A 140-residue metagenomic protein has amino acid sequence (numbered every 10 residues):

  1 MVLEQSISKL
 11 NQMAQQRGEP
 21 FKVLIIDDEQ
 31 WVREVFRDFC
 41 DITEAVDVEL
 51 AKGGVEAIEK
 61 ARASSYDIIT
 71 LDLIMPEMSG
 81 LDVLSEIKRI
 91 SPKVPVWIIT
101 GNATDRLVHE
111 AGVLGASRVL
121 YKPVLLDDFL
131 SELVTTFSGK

Functional and structural regions predicted by a protein language model:
M1-K22, D127-K140: Non-catalytic signal-transmission and effector/linker regions of two-component phosphorelay proteins
Q30-E49: Two-component/phosphorelay signaling modules centered on CheY-like receiver
G53-E56, S79-D82: Acidic catalytic/metal-coordinating carboxylates
S64-T70: Active-site beta3 strand of CheY-like receiver
M75: Receiver (REC) domain active-site loop signature in two-component systems and cognate sites in sensor histidine kinases
D82, A103-V119: Alpha4 helix (beta4-alpha4-beta5 surface) of REC/receiver domains from two-component response regulators
K122: A Lys-centered signature of the CheY-like receiver
